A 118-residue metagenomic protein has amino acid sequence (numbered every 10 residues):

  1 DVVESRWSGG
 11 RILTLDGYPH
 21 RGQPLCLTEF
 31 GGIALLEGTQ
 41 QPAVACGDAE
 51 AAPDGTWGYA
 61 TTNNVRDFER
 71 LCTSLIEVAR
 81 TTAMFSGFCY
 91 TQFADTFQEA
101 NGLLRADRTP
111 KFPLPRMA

Functional and structural regions predicted by a protein language model:
D1-R108, R116: Substrate-binding/catalytic cleft of secreted carbohydrate-active enzymes, primarily glycoside hydrolases
K111: Active-site neighborhood of glycoside hydrolase catalytic domains
